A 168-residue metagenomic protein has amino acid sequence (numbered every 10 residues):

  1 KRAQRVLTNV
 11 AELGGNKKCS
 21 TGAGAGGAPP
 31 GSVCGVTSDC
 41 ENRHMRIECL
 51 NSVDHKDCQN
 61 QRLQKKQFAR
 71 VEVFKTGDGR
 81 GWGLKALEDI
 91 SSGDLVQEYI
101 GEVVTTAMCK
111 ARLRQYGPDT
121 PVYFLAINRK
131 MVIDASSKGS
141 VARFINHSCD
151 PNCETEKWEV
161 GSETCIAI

Functional and structural regions predicted by a protein language model:
K1-G81: Accessory low-complexity/Zn-finger-associated flanking regions of SET/PR-domain chromatin methyltransferases
C40, L113-R114, G161-S162: Short amphipathic alpha-helical segments embedded in low-complexity Lys/Glu-rich regions
Q61-W158: Catalytic cores of histone-lysine modification enzymes
E156-I168: Long, low-complexity intrinsically disordered regions
